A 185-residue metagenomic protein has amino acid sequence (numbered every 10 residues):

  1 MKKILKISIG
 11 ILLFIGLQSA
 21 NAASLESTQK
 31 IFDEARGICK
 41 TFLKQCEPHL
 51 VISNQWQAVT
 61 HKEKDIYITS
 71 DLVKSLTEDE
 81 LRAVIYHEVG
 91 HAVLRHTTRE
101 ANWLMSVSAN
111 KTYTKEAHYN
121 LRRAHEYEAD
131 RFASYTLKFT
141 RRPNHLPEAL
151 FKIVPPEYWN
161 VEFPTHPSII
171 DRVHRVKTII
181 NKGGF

Functional and structural regions predicted by a protein language model:
M1-A23: Classical Sec-dependent N-terminal signal peptides that target proteins to the secretory pathway
A22-F185: A Zn2+-metalloprotease active-site environment signal
